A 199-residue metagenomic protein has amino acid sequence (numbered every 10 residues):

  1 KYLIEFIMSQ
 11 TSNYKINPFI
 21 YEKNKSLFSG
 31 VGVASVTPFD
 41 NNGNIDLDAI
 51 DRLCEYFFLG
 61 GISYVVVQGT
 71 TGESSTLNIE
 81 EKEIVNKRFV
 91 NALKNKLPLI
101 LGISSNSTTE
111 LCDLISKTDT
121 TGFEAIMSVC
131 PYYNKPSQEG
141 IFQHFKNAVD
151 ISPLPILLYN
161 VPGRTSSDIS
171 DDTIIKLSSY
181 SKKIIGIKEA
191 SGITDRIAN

Functional and structural regions predicted by a protein language model:
I7, A34, K182-K183: Generic secretory/membrane-interface signal
M8-I16: Eukaryotic N-terminal low-complexity, Ser/Thr- and Lys/Arg-rich leader segments that predominantly function as
N17, Y21-S29, V33, P38-S166: Active-site beta->alpha loop and helix N-cap motifs at the rims of alpha/beta catalytic domains
R164-N199: Catalytic alpha/beta core domains of metabolic enzymes, predominantly
